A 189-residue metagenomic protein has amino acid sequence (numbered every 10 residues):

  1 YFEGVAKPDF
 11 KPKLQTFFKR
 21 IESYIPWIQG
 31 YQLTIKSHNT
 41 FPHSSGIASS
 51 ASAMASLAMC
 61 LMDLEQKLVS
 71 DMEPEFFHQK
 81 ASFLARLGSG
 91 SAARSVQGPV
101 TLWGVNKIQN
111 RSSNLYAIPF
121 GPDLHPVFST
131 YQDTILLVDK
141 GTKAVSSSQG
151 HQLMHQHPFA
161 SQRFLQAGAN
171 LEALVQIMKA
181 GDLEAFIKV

Functional and structural regions predicted by a protein language model:
Y1-S45, M59-E75: ATP-binding N-lobe of GHMP and related small-molecule kinases
F2-V5, N39-A48, S89, G121-D123 (+1 more regions): A short glycine/serine-rich beta->alpha loop
L33-I35, S70-G88, K188: Beta-strand segments within the central parallel beta-sheet cores of soluble alpha/beta enzyme folds
K36, G104, L136-D139: Short beta-strand segments
F76-F128: Alpha/beta catalytic cores of group-transfer enzymes, especially the acyltransferase/condensing modules of polyketide
D123-V189: C-terminal nucleotide
